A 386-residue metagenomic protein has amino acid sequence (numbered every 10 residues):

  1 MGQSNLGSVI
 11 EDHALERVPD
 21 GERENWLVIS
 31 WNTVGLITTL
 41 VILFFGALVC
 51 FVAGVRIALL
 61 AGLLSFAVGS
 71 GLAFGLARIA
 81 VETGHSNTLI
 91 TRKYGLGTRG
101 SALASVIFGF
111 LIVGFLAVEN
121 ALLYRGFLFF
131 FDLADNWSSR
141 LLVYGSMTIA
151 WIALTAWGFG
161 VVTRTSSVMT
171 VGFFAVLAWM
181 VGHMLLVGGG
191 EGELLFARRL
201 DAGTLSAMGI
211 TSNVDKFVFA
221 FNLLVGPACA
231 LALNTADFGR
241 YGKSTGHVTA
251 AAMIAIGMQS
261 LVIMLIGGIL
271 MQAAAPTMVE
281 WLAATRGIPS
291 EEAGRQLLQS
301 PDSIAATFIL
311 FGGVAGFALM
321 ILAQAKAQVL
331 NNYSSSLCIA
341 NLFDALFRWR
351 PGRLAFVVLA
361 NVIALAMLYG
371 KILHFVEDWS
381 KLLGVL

Functional and structural regions predicted by a protein language model:
M1-L59, L177-M180, V187, A207-F221 (+1 more regions): Membrane-interface "cap" regions at the ends of multi-pass membrane proteins
V18-W26, W157-T170, A230-L265, E280-P289 (+2 more regions): Hydrophobic, small-residue-rich membrane helices and short re-entrant helix-turn-helix hairpins that build
V41-R56, I79-A80, V118-F127, I152-V161 (+6 more regions): Transmembrane helix-loop junctions in multi-pass membrane proteins
L63-L96, S105-L111, A117-N120: Juxtamembrane transmembrane-helix boundary signature
S101-D135, I321-N341: Hydrophobic transmembrane alpha-helices that form the core helical bundles of multi-pass secondary transporters
Y124, L142, S146-G190, F196 (+2 more regions): Membrane-interface loop-to-helix entry segments
S139-S146, N341-L373: Loop-to-transmembrane helix boundary motifs in multi-pass membrane proteins
G172-S206, A220, P227, G267-P276: Hydrophobic alpha-helical segments and their helix-loop junctions in multi-pass secondary transporters
